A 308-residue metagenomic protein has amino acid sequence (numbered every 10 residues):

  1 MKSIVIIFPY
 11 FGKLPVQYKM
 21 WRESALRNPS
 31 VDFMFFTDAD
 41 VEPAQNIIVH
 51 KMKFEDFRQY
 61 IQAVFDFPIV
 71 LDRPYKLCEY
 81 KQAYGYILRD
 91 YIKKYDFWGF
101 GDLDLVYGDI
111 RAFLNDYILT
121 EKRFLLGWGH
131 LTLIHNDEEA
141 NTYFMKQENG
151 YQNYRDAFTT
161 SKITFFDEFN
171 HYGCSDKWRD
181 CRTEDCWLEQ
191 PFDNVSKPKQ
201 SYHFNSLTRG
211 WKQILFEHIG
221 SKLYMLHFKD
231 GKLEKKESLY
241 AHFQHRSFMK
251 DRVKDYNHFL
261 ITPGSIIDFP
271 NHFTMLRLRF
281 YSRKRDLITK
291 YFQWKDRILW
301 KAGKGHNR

Functional and structural regions predicted by a protein language model:
M1-M20: N-proximal low-complexity "stem/linker" segments adjacent to membrane-targeting elements
F8-Y10, F35-T37, G101: Short beta-strand/turn micro-motifs composed of small residues that flank or help shape donor/cofactor-binding pockets
F11-L14, A39-E42, F54-F57, D104-Y107 (+2 more regions): Short, solvent-exposed loop/turn segments at secondary-structure junctions
W21-D32: Short, acidic, metal-binding catalytic loop of nucleotide-sugar glycosyltransferases
D38-K93: Active-site-proximal specificity loops/subdomain of glycosyltransferases
K81-L126: GT-A fold catalytic core of metal-dependent nucleotide-sugar glycosyltransferases, centered on the diacidic
E121-E139: Short beta-strand-to-loop element that shapes/binds the nucleotide-sugar donor at the catalytic cleft/hinge
Y143-R283: Catalytic core and acceptor-binding pocket of nucleotide-sugar-dependent glycosyltransferases
